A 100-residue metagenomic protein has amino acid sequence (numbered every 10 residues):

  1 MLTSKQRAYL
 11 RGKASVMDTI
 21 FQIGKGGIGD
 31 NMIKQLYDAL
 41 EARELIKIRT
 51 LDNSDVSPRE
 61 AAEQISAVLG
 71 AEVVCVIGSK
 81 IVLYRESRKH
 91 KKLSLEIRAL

Functional and structural regions predicted by a protein language model:
M1-L100: Positively charged, polar, low-complexity stretches
